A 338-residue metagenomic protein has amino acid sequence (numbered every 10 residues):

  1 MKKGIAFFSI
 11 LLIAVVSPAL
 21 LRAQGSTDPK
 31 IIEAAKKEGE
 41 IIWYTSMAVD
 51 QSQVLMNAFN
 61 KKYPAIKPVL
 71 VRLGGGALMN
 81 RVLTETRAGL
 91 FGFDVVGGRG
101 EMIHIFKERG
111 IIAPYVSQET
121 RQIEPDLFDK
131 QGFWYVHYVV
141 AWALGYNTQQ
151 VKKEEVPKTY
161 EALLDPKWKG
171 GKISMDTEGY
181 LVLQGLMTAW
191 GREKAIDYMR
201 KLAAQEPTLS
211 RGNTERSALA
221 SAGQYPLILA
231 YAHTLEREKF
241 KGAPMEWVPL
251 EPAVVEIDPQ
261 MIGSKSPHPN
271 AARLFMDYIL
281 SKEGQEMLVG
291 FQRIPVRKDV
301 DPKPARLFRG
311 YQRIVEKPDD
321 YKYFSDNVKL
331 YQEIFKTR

Functional and structural regions predicted by a protein language model:
A23-I42, N60-K61, D165-G170: Immediate post-signal peptide segment of exported/extracytoplasmic ligand-binding proteins
G25-D28, K36-V54, A232, D258: Extracytoplasmic "Venus flytrap"
I42-M56, V69-T86, L90-Q224: Extracytoplasmic ligand-binding site segments that recognize negatively charged/polar headgroups
G100-I105, P226-P244: A ligand-binding cleft/hinge motif common to bilobed small-molecule-binding domains
P125, V140, M199-A203, T208-S210 (+3 more regions): Periplasmic-binding protein-like
A143-Q150, M187-A189, E256-H268, M287-L288: A bilobed periplasmic-binding-protein/Venus flytrap-type ligand-binding module shared by bacterial periplasmic
W168-E178, I279-D301: Periplasmic-binding protein-like
P302-R338: Extracellular/periplasmic bilobal clamshell ligand-binding domains
